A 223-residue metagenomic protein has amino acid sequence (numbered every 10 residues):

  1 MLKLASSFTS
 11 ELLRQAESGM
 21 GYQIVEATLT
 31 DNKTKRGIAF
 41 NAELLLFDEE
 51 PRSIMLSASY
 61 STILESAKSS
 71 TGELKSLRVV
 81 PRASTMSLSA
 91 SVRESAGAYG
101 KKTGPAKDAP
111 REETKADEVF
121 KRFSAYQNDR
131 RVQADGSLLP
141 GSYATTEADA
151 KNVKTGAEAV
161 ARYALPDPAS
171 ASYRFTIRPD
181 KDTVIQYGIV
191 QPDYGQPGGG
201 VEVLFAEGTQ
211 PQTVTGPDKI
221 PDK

Functional and structural regions predicted by a protein language model:
M1-V79, A83: Motif-centric detector for short Cys/His coordination patterns
P81-K223: Catalytic toxin/effector domains delivered as secreted proteins or via bacterial secretion systems
